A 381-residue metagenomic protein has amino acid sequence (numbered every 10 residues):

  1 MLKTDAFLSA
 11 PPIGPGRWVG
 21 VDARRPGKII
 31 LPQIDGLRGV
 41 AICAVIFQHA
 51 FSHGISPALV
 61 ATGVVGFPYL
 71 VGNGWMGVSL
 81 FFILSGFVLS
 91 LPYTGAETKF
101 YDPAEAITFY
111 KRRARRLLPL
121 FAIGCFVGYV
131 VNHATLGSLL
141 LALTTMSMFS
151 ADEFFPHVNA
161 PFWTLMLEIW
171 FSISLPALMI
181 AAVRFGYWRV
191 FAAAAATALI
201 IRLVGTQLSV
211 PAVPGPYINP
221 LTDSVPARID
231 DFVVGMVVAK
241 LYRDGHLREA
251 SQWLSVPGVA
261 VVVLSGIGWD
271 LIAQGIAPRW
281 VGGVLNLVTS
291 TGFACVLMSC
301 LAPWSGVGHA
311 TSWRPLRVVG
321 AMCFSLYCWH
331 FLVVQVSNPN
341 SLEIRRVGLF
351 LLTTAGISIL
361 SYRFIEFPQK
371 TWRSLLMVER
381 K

Functional and structural regions predicted by a protein language model:
M1-L31: Short, Lys/Arg-rich, polar N-terminal cytosolic tail immediately upstream of the first transmembrane signal-anchor
F7-V19, V64-L70, P92, Y101-R113 (+5 more regions): Membrane-interface helix-loop-helix regions
G16-G20, G77-R113, L120-G137, M236-Y242 (+5 more regions): Juxtamembrane transmembrane-helix termini
P32-G95, L118-F121, S147, A227 (+3 more regions): Functionally critical transmembrane alpha-helices in membrane proteins and complexes, commonly lining
C43-A50, Y129-V130, M146-S150, A194-Q207 (+1 more regions): Aromatic-anchored segments of alpha-helical transmembrane domains
V45-Q48, A134, R228, F232 (+2 more regions): Alpha-helical transmembrane segments of multi-pass integral membrane proteins
I169-L199, A239-P257: Solvent-exposed interhelical
W313-P315, Q369-K381: Membrane-proximal cytoplasmic C-terminal regulatory module of class A 7TM GPCRs
